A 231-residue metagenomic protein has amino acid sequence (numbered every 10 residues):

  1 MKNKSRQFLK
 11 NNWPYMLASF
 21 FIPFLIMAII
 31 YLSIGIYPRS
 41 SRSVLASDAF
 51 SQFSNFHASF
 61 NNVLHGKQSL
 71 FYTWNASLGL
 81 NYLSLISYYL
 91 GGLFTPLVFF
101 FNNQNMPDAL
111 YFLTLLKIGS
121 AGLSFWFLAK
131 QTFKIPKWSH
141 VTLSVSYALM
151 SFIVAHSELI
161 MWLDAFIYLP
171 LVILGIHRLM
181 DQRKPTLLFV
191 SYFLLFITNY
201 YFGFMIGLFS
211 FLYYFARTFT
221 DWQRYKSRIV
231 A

Functional and structural regions predicted by a protein language model:
M1-I36, V230: Start-transfer (signal-anchor) and selected internal transmembrane alpha helices of multi-pass inner/ER membrane
K10, F133-W138, R224-A231: Membrane-interfacial loop-to-helix junctions in multi-pass inner-membrane proteins
Y15, N102-A109, L113, I135-L143 (+1 more regions): Membrane-interface starts of transmembrane alpha-helices
L17-F24, V190-S191, Y214, R224-A231: Hydrophobic alpha-helical membrane-interfacial segments at the cytosolic entry of transmembrane helices
P23, G119-Q131, K137-F219: Membrane-embedded helix bundles of polyisoprenyl
F24-F125, V145-F166, M205: Membrane-interface coil-to-helix junctions
G35-S40, N103, Q182, T218-K226: Transmembrane helix-loop junctions in multipass membrane proteins, especially transporters and channels
Q52, S59, G203-F204, F215 (+1 more regions): Transmembrane catalytic cores of multi-pass membrane glycosyltransferases and polysaccharide-assembly enzymes
